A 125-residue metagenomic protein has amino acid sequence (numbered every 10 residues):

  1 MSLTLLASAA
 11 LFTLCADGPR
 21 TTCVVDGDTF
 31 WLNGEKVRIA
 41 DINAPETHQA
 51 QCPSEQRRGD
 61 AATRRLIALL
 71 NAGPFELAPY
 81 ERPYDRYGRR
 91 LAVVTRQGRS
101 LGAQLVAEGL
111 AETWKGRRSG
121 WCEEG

Functional and structural regions predicted by a protein language model:
M1-G125: Small beta-barrel nucleic-acid-binding modules, primarily SNase/OB-fold domains and secondarily Tudor-like barrels
